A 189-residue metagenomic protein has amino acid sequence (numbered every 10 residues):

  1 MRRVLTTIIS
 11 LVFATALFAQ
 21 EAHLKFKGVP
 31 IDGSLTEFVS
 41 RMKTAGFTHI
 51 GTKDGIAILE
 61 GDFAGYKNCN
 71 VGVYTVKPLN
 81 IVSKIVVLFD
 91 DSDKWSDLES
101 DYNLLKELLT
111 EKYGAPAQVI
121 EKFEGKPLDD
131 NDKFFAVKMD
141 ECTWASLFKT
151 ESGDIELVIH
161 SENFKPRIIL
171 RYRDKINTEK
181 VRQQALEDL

Functional and structural regions predicted by a protein language model:
M1, Y66, A136-M139: Short alpha-helix boundary/capping motifs
M1-R2, S40: Short, intrinsically disordered low-complexity segments
R3-L17: Sec-dependent N-terminal signal peptides
Q20-D54, D90-L189: Non-cytosolic coordination micro-motifs
K25, V29-L35, D54-V76: Accessory recognition modules or surfaces
I56, L79-S83, Q118: Membrane-targeting and insertion segments and their boundary/processing signals
L59, V71-V73, I85, I155-I159 (+1 more regions): Hydrophobic beta-strand residues in large extracellular and virion-surface proteins
G61-L105: Mid-chain, structured segments of secreted extracytoplasmic proteins
